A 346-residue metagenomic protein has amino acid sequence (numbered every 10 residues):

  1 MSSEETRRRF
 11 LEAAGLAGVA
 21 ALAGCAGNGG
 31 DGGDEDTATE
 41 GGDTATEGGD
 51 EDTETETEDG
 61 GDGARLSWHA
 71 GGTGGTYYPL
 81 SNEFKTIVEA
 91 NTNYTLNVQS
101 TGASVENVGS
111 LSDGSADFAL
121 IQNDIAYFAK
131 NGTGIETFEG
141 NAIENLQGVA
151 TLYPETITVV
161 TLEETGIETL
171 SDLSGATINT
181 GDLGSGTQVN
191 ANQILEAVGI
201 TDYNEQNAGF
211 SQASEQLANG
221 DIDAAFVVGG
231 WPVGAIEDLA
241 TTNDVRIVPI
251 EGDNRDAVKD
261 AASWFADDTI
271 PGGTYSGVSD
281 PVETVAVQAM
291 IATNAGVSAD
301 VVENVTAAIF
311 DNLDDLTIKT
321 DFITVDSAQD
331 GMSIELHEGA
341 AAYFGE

Functional and structural regions predicted by a protein language model:
M1-T137, I143-N145, A150, E155-T156 (+9 more regions): Terminal disorder- and signal-encoded targeting elements
G72, D182, G296: Residue-level signal for short, function-critical loop segments
L120-I121, F226-V228: Short beta-strand and adjacent tight-turn residues that come in two discontinuous sequence segments and form the edges
D124-I125, L183, G230: Short, ordered loop/turn segments at secondary-structure junctions
G181-E196, I200-F226: Extracellular/periplasmic Venus flytrap/periplasmic-binding protein
S211-Q212, P232-V233, Y275-V278: Glycine-rich, charged/polar anion/phosphate-binding loops that engage phosphate groups from diverse ligands
A289-N294: A short beta-strand structural signal in non-transmembrane regions
